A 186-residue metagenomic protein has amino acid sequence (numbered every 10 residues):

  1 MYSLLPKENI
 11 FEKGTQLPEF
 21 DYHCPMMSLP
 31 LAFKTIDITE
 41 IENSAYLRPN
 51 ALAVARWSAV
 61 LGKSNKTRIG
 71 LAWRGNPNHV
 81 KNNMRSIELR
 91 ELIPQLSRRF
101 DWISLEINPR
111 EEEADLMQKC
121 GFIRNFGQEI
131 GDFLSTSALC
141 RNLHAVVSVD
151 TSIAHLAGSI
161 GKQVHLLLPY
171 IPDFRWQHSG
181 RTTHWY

Functional and structural regions predicted by a protein language model:
M1-Y186: Catalytic machinery of carbohydrate-active enzymes, primarily nucleotide-sugar-dependent glycosyltransferases
